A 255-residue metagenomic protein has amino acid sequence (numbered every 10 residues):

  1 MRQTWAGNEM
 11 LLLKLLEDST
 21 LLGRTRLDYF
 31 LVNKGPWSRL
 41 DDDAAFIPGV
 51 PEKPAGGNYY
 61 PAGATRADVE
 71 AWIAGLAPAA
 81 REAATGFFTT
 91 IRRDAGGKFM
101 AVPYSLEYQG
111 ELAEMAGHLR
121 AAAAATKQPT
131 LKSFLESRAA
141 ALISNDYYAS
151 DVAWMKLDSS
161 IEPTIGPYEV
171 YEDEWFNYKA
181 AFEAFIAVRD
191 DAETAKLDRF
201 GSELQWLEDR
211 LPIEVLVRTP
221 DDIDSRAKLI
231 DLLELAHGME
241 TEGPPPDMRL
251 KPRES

Functional and structural regions predicted by a protein language model:
M1-F134, R138: N-terminal helix-rich structural modules
A80-S255: Fold-level signature of zinc-dependent metallopeptidase catalytic domains
